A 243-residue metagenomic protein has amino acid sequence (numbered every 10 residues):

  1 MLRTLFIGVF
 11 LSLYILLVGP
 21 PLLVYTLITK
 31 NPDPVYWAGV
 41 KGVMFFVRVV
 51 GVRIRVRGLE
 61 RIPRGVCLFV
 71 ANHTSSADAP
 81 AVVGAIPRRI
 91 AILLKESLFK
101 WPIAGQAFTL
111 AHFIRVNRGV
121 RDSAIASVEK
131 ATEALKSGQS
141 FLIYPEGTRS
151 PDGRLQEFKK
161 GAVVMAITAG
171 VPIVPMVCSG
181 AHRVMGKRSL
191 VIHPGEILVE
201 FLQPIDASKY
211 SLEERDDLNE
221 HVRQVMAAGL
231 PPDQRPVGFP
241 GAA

Functional and structural regions predicted by a protein language model:
M1-L27, D33, W37, E60-I62 (+1 more regions): Membrane-interfacial terminal anchoring regions of lipid-handling membrane enzymes
V18-W37, V49-V50, R57, P63-R121: Catalytic core of membrane glycerolipid acyltransferases/transacylases, capturing the structured, soluble-facing
A38-F46: N-terminal nucleotide/polyanion-binding subdomain common to many enzyme families
F46-V47, F108, A134, A166: A generic structural signal for well-ordered alpha-helical segments
R48-R57, A124-I125, A181-R183: Short gly/ser/thr-rich secondary-structure transition/capping motifs
G58-I62, K130-E133: Short amphipathic alpha-helix with an adjacent loop that forms part of the alpha/beta core around
I125-A243: Non-catalytic C-terminal accessory region of glycerolipid acyltransferases and related lyso-lipid remodeling enzymes
